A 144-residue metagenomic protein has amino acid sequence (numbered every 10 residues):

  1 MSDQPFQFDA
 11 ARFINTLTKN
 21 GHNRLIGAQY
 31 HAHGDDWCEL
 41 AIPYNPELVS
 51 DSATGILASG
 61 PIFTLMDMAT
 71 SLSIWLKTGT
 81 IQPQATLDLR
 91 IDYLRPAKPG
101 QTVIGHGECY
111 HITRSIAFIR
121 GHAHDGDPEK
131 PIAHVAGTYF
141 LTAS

Functional and structural regions predicted by a protein language model:
M1-F8, A97-I104, E108-S144: HotDog/MaoC-like acyl-thioester-processing domains
A10-N20, L72-I81: Short, solvent-exposed helix-to-loop capping segments enriched in aromatics
F13-D35: N-terminal structural module
I26, D36-C38, P83-L89, Q101 (+2 more regions): A generic structural signal for short beta-strands and their flanking turns/coil linkers
G27-L57: Catalytic strand-loop segment that frames the active site of acyl-thioester-processing enzymes
I42-Y44, Y93, L141: Hydrophobic residues in beta-strands and at strand termini
A53-S71: Compact, glycine-rich, soluble single-domain proteins
S71-I104, C109: Hydrophobic beta-strand-centered segment that forms part of the acyl-chain substrate-binding groove
